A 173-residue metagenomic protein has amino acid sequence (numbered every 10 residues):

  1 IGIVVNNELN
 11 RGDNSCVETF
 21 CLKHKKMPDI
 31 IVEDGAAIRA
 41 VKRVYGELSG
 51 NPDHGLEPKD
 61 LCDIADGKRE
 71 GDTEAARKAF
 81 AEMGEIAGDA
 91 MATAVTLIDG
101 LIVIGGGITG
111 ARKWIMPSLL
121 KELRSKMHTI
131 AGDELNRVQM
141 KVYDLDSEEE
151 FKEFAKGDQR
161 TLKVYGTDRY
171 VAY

Functional and structural regions predicted by a protein language model:
I1-I31, G35: Phosphate-binding/catalytic loop of phosphoryl-transfer enzymes
H24-Y173: ATP-binding/phosphotransfer module of carbohydrate and carboxylate kinases, centering on a glycine-rich
